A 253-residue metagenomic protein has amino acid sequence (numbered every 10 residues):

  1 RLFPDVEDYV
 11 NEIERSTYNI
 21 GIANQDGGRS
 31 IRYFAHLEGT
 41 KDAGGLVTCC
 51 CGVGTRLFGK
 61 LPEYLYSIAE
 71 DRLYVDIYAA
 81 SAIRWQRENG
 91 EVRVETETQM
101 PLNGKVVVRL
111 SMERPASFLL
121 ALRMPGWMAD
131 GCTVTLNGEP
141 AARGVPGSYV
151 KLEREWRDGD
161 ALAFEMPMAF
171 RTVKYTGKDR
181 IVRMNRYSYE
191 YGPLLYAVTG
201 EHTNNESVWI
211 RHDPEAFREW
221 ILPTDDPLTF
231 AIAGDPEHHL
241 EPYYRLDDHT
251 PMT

Functional and structural regions predicted by a protein language model:
F3-P4: Inter-helical turn/loop segments and adjacent helix faces that build the functional surface of alpha-helical bundle
E7-N19, A23-S111, A141, V145 (+3 more regions): C-terminal beta-rich recognition modules with glycine/proline-rich loops and embedded aromatic residues
P115-L136: Beta-strand-rich binding/interaction modules
S117, R157-D158: Short, well-ordered loop/turn elements at secondary-structure boundaries
M124-G126, G138, W156, M168: A short beta-strand motif that forms part of the nucleic acid-binding face of small beta-barrel RNA-binding folds
Y149: Active-site-proximal, structured, solvent-exposed surfaces of multi-pass membrane proteins that position macromolecular
